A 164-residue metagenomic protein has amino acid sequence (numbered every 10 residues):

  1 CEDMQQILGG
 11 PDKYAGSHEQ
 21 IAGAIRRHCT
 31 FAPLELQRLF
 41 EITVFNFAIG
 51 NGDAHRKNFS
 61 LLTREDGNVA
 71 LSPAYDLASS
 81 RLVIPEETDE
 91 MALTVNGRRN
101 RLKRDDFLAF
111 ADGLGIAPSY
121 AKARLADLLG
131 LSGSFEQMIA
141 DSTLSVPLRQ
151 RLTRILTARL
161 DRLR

Functional and structural regions predicted by a protein language model:
C1-R56, S60-R164: Anionic ligand-binding catalytic core segments
